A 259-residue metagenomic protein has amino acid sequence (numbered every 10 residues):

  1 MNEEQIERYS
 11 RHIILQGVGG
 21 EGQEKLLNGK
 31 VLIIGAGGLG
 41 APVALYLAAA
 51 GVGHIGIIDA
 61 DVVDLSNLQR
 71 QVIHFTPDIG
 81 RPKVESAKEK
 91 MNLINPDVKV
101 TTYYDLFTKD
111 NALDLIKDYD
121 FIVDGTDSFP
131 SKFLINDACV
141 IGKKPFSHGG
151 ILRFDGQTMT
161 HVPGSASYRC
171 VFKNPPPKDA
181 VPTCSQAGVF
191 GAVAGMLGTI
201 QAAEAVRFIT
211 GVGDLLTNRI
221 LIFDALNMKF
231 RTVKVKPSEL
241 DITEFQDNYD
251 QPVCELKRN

Functional and structural regions predicted by a protein language model:
M1-N259: Adenine nucleotide-associated cytosolic modules
